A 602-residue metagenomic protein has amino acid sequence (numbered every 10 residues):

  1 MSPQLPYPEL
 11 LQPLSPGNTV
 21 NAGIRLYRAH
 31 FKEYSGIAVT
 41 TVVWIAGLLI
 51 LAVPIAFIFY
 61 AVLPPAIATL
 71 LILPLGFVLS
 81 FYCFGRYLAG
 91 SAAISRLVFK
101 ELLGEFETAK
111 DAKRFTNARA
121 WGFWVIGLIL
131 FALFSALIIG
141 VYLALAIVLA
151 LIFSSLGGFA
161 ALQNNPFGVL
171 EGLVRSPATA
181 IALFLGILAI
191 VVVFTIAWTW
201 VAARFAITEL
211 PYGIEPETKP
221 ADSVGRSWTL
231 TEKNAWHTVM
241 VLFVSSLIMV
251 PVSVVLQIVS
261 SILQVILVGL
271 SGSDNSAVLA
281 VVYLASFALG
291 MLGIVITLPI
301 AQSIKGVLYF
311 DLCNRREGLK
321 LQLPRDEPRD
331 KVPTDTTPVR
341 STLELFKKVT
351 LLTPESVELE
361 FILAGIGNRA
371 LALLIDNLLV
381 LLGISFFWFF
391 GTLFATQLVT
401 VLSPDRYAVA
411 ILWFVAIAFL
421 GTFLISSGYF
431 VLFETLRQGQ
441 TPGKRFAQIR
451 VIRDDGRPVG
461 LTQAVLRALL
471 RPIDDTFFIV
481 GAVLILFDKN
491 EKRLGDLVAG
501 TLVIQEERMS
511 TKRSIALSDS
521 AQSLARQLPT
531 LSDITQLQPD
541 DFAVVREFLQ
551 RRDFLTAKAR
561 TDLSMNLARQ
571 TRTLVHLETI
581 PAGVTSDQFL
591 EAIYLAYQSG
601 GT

Functional and structural regions predicted by a protein language model:
S2-G104, R114, G122, I126-L173 (+11 more regions): Short, small/hydrophobic-residue-rich motifs at membrane-helix boundaries and re-entrant hairpins of integral membrane
T108, F205, E217-G225, G318 (+4 more regions): Juxtamembrane/interfacial segments flanking transmembrane helices
I126, T231, N314: Polar-ligand-bearing catalytic/cofactor-coordination segments of membrane-embedded or membrane-tethered inner-membrane
W228-T238: Membrane-water interface at loop-to-transmembrane-helix junctions
Y309-T336, A499-I504: Short, highly charged, low-complexity non-transmembrane loops/tails of multi-pass membrane proteins
L466-G500: Ligand/cofactor pocket segment of small-molecule handling proteins
F487-Q522: Canonical alpha-helical transmembrane segment with a positive-inside/aromatic-interface signature
